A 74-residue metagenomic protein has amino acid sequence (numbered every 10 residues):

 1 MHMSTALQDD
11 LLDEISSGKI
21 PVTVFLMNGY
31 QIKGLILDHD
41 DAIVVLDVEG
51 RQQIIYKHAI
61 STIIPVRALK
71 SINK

Functional and structural regions predicted by a protein language model:
M1-K33, L37, D41, V45-K74: Short glycine-rich, low-complexity segments
